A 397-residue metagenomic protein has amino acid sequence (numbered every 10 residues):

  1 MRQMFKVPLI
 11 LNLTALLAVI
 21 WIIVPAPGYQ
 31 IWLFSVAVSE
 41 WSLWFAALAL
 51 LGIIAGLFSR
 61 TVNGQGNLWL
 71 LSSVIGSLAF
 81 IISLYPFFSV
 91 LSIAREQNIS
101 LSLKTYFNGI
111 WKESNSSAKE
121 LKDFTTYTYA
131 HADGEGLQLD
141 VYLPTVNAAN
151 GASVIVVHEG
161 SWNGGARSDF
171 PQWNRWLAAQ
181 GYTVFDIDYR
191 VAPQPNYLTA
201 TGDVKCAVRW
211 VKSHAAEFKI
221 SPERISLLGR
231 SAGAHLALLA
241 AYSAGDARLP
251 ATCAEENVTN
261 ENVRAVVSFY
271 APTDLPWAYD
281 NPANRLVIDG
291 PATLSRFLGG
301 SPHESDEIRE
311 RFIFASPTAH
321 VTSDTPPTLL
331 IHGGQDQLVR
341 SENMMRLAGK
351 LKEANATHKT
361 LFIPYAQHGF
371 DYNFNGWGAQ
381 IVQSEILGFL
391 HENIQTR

Functional and structural regions predicted by a protein language model:
W21-A47, L101-A148: N-terminal cap/lid segment of alpha/beta-hydrolase-fold proteins
P25, R209-P282: Primarily recognizes the serine-hydrolase "nucleophile elbow" in alpha/beta-hydrolase and SGNH/GDSL folds
A26-L33, W277-H320, P326: Mobile cap/lid helix-loop segments that gate and shape the active-site cleft of serine hydrolases
N150-G160: Short beta-strand element of the alpha/beta-hydrolase
S168-F185: Short amphipathic alpha-helix adjacent to the substrate-entry channel of hydrolases
N196-A216: Alpha/beta-hydrolase active-site loop
D324, L330-H332, D336: Short beta-strand/loop motif that positions the catalytic acidic residue of the alpha/beta-hydrolase fold
Q337-R346: Conserved alpha/beta-hydrolase "acid-adjacent" motif
